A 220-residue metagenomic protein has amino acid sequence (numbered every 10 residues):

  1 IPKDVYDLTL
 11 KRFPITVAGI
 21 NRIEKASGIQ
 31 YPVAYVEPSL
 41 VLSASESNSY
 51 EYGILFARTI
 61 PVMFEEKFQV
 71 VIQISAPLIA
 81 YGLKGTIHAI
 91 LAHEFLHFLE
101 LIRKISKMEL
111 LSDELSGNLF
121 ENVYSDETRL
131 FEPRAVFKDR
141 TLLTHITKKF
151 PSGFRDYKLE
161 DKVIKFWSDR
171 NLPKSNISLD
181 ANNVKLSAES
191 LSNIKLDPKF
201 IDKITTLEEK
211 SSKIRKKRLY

Functional and structural regions predicted by a protein language model:
I1-D4, A26, Q30-E46: Propeptide-to-catalytic entry region of secreted or membrane-anchored zinc metalloproteases
P2-I15, D113: A short, highly charged nucleic-acid-interacting micro-segment common to nuclease and nuclease-linked defense proteins
T9-P32: Zn2+-dependent metallopeptidase catalytic core
E37, Q73-P77, S187, D197: Helix N-cap / beta->alpha transition motif
S47-G85, F98-I105: Active-site scaffold of zinc-dependent metalloenzymes
G85, I105-Y220: Metalloprotease/metallohydrolase-associated module, dominated by Zn2+-dependent proteases
T86-E94: Short alpha-helical catalytic segment bearing the HExxH-like zincin motif of zinc-dependent metalloproteases
L96-L99, E121: Histidine-centered, metal-coordinating catalytic motifs and their short helical/loop contexts
